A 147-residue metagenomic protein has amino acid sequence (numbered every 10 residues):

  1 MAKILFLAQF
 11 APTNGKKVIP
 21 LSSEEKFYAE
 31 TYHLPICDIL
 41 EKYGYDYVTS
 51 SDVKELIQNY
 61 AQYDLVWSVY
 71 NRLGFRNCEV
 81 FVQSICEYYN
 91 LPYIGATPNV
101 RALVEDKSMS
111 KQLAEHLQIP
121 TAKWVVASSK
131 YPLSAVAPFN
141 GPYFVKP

Functional and structural regions predicted by a protein language model:
M1-Y93, N99, V104, S128-A135: ATP-binding N-terminal substructure of ATP-dependent carboxylate-amine bond-forming enzymes
A61, I119, F139: Structured loop/turn residues at beta-strand edges in well-structured enzyme cores
L91, I119, K146-P147: Acidic/polar active-site rim loop that often engages polyanionic ligands
D106-V125: Short, glycine-/small-residue-rich phosphate/pyrophosphate-handling segment
A114-E115, P138-P147: ATP-grasp fold ATP-binding core
V126-S128, K146-P147: Short, structured patches in soluble enzyme cores that scaffold and shape functional sites
